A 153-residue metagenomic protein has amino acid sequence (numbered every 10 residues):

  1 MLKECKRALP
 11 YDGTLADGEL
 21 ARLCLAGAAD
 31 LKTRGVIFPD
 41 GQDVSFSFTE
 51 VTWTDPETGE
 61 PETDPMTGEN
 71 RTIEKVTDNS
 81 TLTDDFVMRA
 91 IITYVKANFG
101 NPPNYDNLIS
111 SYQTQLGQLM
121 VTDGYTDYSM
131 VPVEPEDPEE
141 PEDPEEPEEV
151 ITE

Functional and structural regions predicted by a protein language model:
M1-V87, S110, T114, Q118-E153: Conserved short "hinge" loops at termini or chain/domain junctions
R89-G100: Short, hydrophobic/amphipathic alpha-helical patches that form generic packing surfaces within helical domains
N101-P102, D106-I109: C-terminal structural segments of small proteins and small subunits
